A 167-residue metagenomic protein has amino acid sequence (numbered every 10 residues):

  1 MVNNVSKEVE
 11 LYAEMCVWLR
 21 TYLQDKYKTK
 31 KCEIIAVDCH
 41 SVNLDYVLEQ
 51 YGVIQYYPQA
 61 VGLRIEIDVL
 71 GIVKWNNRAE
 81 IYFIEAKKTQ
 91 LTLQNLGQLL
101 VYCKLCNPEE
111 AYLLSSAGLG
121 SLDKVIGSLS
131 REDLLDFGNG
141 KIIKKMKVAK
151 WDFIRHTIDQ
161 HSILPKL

Functional and structural regions predicted by a protein language model:
M1-L167: Charged, terminal alpha-helix-loop-beta segments that serve as non-catalytic nucleic-acid engagement and/or assembly
